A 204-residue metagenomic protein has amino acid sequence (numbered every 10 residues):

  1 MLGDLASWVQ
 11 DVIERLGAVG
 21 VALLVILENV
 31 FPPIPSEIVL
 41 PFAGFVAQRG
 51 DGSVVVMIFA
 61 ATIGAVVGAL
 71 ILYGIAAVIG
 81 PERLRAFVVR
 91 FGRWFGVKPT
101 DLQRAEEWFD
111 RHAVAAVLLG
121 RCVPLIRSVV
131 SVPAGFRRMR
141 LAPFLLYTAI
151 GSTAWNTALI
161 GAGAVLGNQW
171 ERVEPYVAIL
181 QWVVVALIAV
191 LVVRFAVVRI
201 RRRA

Functional and structural regions predicted by a protein language model:
M1-A22, R49-V132, F136-M139, P143 (+2 more regions): Membrane-interfacial helix-loop-helix
A22-L40, G120: Transmembrane alpha-helix interface/packing and boundary motifs in multi-pass membrane proteins, characterized by
P33, L125-V129, A149, T153-T157: Hydrophobic alpha-helical transmembrane bundles that constitute the permease/transmembrane domains of multi-pass
P35, V39, R127, A158 (+1 more regions): Residue-level signal for transmembrane alpha-helical positions in Major Facilitator Superfamily
L40-Q48: Short amphipathic helix-loop junctions that connect adjacent transmembrane helices in Major Facilitator Superfamily/SLC
N156-Q169: Transmembrane alpha-helical segments of integral membrane proteins
